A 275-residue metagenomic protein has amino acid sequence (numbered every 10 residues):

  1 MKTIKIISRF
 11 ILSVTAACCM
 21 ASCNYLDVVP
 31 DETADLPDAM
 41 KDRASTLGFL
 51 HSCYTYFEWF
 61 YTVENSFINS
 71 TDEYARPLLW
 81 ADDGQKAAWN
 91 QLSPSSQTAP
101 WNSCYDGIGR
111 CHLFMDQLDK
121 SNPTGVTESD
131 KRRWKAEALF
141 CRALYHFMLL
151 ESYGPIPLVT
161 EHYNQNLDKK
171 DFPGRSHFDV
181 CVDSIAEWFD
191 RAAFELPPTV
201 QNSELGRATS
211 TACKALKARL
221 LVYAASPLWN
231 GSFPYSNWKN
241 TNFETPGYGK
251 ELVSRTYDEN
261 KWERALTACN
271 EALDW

Functional and structural regions predicted by a protein language model:
M1-D31: Bacterial Sec-dependent N-terminal signal peptides
C23-I68, W238-K239, F243-E244, C269: Membrane-proximal, proline-rich intrinsically disordered regions
D42-Y61, L79-Y153, D168-D183, E187-L205: Conserved, well-structured interaction surfaces
L150-E151, P157, V200, Y223-S232: Short coil/turn linking the two alpha-helices of tandem helical-hairpin repeats
G206-L216: Amphipathic alpha-helical protein-interaction segments enriched in hydrophobic
A225, V253, D258-W275: Polar, glycine-rich mid-to-C-terminal structural blocks that act as macromolecule-binding/assembly scaffolds
S232-R255: A solvent-exposed, charged loop/short amphipathic helix patch at secondary-structure junctions
